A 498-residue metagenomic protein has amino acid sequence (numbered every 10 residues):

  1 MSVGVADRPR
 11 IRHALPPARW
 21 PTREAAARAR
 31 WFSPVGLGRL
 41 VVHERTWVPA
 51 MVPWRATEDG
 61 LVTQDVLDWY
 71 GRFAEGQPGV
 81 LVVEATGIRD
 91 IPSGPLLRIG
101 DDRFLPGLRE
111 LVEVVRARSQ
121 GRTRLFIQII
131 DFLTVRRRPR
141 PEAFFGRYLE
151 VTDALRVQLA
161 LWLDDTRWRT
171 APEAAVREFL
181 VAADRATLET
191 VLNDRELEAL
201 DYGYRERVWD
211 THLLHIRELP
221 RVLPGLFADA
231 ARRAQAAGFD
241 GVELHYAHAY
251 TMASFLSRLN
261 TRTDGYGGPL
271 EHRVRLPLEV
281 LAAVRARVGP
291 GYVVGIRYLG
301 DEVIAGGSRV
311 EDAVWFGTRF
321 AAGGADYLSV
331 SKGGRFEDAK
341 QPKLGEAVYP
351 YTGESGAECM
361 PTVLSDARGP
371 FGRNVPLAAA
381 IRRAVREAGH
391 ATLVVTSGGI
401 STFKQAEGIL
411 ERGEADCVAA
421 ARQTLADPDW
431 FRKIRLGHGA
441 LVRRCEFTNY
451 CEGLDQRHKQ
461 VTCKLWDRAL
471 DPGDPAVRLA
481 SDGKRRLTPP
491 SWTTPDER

Functional and structural regions predicted by a protein language model:
M1-R498: Flavin-dependent oxidoreductase catalytic cores
